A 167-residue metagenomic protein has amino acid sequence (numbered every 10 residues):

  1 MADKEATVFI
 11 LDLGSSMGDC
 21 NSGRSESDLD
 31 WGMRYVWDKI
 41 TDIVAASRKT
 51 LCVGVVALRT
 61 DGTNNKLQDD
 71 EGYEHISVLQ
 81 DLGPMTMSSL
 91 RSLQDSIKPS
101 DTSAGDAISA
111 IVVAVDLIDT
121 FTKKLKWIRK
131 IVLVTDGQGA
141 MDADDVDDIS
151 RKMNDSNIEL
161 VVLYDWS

Functional and structural regions predicted by a protein language model:
M1-S167: Intrinsically disordered, low-complexity, Ser/Thr/Glu/Asp/Lys/Arg-enriched terminal regions and linkers of eukaryotic
